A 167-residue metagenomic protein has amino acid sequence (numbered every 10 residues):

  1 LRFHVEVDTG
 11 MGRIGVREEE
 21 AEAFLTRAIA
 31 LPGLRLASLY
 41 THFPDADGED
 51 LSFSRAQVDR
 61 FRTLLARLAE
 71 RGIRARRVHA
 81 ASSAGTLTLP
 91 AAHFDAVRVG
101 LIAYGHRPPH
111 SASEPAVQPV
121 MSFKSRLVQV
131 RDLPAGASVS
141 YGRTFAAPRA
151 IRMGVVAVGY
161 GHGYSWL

Functional and structural regions predicted by a protein language model:
L1-P134: Active-site loop/helix belt of alpha/beta enzymes
V120-L167: Functionally critical, mid-to-C-terminal surface segments that flank or help form catalytic/ligand
